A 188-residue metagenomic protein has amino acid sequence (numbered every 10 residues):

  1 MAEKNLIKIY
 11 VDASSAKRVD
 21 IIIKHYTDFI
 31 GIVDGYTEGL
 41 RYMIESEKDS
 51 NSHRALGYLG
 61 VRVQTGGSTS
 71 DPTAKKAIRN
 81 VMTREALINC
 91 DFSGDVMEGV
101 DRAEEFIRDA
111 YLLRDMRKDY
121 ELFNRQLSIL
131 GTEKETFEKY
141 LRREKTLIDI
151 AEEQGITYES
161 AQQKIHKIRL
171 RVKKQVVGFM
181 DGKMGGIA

Functional and structural regions predicted by a protein language model:
M1-Q126, M180-I187: N-terminal interaction/assembly modules
K24, E121, K134-E135, E159: Active-site-proximal helix/loop capping residues that flank conserved catalytic or ligand/cofactor
R114-R117, G131, E159: Short, well-ordered coil↔helix boundary/capping segments
R125-T146: Short amphipathic alpha helix immediately N-terminal
K139-R142, E153, G178, G182: C-terminal charged interaction modules
R143-S160: Helix-turn-helix DNA-binding module
R169-M180: C-terminal flanking helix
